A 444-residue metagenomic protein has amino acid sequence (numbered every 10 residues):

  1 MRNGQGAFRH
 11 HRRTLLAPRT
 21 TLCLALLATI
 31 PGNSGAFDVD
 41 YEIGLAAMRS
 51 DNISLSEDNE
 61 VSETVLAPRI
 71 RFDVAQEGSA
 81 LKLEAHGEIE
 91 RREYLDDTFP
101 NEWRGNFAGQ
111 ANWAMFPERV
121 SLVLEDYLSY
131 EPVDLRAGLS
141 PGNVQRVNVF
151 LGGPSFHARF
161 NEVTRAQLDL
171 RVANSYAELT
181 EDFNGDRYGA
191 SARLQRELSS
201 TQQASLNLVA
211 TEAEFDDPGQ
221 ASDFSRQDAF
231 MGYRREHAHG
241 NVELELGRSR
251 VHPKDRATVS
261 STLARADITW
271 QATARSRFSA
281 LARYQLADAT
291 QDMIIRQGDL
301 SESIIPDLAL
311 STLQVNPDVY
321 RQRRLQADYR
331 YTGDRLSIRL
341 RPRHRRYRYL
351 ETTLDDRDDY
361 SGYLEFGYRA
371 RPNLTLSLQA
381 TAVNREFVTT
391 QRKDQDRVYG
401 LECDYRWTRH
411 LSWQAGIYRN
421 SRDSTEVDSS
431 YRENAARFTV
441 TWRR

Functional and structural regions predicted by a protein language model:
M1-D38: Cleavable N-terminal export/targeting peptides
G35-R444: Gram-negative and organellar
